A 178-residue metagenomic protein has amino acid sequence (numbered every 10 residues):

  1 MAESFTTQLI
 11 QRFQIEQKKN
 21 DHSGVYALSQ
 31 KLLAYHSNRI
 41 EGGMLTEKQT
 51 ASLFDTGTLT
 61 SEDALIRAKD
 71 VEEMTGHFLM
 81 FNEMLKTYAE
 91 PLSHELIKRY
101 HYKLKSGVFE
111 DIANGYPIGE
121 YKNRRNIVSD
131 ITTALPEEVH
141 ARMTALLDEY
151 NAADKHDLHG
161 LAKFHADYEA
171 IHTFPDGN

Functional and structural regions predicted by a protein language model:
M1-D176: FIC/Doc superfamily catalytic core
